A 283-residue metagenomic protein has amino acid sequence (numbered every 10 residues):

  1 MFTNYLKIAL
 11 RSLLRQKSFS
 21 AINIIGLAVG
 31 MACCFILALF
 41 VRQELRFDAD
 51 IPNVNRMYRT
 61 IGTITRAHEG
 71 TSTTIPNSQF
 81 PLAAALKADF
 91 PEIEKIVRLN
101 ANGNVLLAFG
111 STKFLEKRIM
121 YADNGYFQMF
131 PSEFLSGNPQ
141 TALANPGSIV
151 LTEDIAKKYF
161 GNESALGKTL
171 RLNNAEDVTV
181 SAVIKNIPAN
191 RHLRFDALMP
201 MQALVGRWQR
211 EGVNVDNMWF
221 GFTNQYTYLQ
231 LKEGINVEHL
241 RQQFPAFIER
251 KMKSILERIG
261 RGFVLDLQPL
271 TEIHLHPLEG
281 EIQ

Functional and structural regions predicted by a protein language model:
M1-M31: N-terminal Sec/SRP start-transfer signal
N4, I8, R15, G62 (+3 more regions): Generic recognition of well-ordered alpha-helical segments within structured catalytic/regulatory domains
A9, I24, A28, F40 (+5 more regions): Structural preference for long, well-ordered alpha-helical segments in enzyme cores
S18, P91-K95, S164, G234: Glycine-centered tight turns that cap/initiate beta-strands
I25-V29, P139-A144: Glycine-rich loop motifs involved in handling phospho/adenylate chemistry
V29-Y58: Alpha-helical transmembrane segments
Y58-T63, Q79-L135: Short amphipathic beta-strand/extended segments in non-transmembrane regions
A122-S136, I149-Q283: Mid-to-C-terminal secondary-structure elements that act as membrane-proximal/extracytoplasmic interface segments
